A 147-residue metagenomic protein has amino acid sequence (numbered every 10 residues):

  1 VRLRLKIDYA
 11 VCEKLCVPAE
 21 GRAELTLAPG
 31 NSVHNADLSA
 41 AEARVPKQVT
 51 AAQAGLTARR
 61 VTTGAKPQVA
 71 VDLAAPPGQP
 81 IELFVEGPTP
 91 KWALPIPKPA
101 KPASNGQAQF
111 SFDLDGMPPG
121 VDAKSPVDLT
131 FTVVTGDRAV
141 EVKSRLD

Functional and structural regions predicted by a protein language model:
V1-D147: Structural recognition of alpha-helix starts/caps
